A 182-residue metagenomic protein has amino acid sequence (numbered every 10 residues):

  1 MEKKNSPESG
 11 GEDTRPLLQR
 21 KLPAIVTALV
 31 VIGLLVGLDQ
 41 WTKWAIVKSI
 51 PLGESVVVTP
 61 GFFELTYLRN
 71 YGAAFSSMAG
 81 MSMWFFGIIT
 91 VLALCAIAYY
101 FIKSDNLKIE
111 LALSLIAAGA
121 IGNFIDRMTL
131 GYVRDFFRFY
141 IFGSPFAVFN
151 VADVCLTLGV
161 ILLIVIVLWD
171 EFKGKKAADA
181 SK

Functional and structural regions predicted by a protein language model:
M1-K182: Alpha-helical transmembrane bundles and membrane-interface segments of multipass inner-membrane proteins
